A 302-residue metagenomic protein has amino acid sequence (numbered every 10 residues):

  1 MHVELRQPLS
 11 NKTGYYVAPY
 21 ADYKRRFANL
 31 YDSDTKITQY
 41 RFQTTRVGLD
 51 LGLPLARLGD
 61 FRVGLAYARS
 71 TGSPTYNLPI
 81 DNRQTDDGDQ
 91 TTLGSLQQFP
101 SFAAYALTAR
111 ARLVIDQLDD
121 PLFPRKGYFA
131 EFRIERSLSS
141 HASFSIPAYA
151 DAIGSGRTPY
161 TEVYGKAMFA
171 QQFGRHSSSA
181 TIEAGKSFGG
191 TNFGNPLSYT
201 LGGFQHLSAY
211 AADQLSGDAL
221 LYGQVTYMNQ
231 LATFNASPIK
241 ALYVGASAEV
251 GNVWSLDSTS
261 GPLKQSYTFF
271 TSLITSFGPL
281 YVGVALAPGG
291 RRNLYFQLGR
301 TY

Functional and structural regions predicted by a protein language model:
M1-R112, L118, T200-L201, Q214-G217 (+1 more regions): Gram-negative/organellar outer-membrane beta-barrel architecture
Q7, K166, E249: Conserved acidic functional residues
P19-F27, V63-R69, Y128-L138, A180-K186 (+5 more regions): Transmembrane beta-barrel strands of outer-membrane/channel proteins
Q43, P159, L263: Short, glycine/acidic-rich beta->alpha junctions
R83-L242, W254, F296, T301: C-terminal outer-membrane beta-barrel translocator/porin domains of Gram-negative envelope proteins and their
L221, K240-V244, L263-Y267, T275-L280 (+1 more regions): A short pocket-lining beta-strand/turn micro-motif at the edge of beta-sheets
A232, V250-S255, G278, G289: Short Gly/Pro-enriched loop/turn and capping motifs at secondary-structure junctions
W254-L263: Small/polar, glycine/serine/threonine/aspartate-rich low-complexity segments that form flexible
